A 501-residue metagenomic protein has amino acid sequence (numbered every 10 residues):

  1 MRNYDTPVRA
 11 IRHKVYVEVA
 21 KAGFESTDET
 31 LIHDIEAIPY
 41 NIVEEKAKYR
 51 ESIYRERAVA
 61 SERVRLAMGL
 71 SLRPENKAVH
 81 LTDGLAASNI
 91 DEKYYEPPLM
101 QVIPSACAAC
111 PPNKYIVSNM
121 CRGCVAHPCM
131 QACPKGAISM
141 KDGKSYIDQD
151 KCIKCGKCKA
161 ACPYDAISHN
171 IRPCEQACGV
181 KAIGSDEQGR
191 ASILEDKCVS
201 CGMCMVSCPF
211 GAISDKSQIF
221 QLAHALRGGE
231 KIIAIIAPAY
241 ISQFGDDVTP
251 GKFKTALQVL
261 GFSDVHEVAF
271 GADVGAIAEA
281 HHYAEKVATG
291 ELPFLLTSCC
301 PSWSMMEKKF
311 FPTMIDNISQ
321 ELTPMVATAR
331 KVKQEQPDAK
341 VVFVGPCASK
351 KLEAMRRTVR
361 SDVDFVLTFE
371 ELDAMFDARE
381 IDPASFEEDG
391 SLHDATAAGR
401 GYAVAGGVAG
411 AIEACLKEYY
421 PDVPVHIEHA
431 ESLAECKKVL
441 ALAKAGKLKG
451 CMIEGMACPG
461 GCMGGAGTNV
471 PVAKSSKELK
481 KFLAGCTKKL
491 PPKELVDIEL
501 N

Functional and structural regions predicted by a protein language model:
M1-E75, D215-N501: Iron-sulfur-associated redox domains of electron-transfer enzymes in respiratory and anaerobic energy metabolism
P74-D83, K93-Y94: Acidic, serine/threonine-rich, charge-biased low-complexity segments in large eukaryotic scaffold/adaptor proteins
L85-A87: Mature N-terminal, pre-catalytic/accessory segment of carbohydrate-active enzymes
N89-S118, K135-G136: N-terminal [4Fe-4S]-dependent radical SAM core
M100-K114, C124-C129, C155-C158, C201-C204 (+2 more regions): Cysteine-cluster motifs in flexible loop/terminal segments that predominantly coordinate metals
A108-I116, S139-K144, S185, M203 (+3 more regions): Gly-rich Lys/Arg/Thr-decorated short loops/hinges at beta-loop-alpha junctions or inter-strand turns that position
C121: Conserved, function-defining core regions and hallmark residues within catalytic/recognition domains
A126-Q149, K157-L194, V199, M203-Q218: Iron-sulfur cluster-binding cysteine motifs and their immediate structural context in ferredoxin-like electron-transfer
